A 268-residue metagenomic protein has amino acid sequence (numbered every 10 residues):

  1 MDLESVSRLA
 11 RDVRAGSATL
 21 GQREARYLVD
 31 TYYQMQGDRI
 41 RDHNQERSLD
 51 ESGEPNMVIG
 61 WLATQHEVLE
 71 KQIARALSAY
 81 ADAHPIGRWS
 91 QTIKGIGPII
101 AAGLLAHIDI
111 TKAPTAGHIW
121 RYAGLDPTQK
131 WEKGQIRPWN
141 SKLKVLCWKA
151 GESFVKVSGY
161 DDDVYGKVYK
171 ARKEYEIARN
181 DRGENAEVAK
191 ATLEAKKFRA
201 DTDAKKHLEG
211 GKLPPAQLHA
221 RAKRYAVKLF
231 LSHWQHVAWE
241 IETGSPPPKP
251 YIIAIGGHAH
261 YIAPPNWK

Functional and structural regions predicted by a protein language model:
M1-H84: Long, charge-rich intrinsically disordered scaffolds of nucleic-acid metabolism proteins
G16, L20-R23, Y27-D30, W61 (+6 more regions): Conserved aromatic-histidine-acidic binding/catalytic patches
M35, C147, F230: A residue-level signal for conserved active-site and pocket-lining positions in enzyme catalytic cores
M35, S90-I93, P114-W120: A short amphipathic alpha-helix within small helical-bundle interaction modules
D38-S48, R75, K156, Y160 (+1 more regions): Intrinsically disordered or highly flexible coil/loop and linker segments, enriched in small and charged/polar residues
V68-I110: Coiled-coil termination/hinge junctions
L104-R224, H233, V237-E240: Phosphate-backbone recognition surface of nucleic-acid-processing proteins
P214-Y251, I255, A259, A263-N266: Basic, amphipathic alpha-helical segments enriched in Lys/Arg and hydrophobic/aromatic residues
